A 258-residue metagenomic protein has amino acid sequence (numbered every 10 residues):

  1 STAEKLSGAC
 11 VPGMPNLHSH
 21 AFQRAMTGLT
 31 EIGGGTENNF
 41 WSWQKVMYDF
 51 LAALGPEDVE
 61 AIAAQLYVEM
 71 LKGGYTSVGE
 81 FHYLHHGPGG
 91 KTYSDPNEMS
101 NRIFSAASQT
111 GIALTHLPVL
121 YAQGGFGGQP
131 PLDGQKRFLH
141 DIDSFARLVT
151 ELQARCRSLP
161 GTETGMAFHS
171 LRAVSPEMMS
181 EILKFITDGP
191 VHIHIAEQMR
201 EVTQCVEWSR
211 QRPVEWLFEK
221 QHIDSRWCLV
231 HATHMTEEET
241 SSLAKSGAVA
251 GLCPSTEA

Functional and structural regions predicted by a protein language model:
S1-P12, L152: Histidine-rich, glycine-flanked metal-binding segment
P12-R24, P190-M199: Histidine-centered catalytic micro-motifs
H18, G74, V78, A107 (+5 more regions): Divalent metal-coordination and catalytic microenvironments
S19-G34, T115-G125: Short, solvent-exposed beta-strand-terminating loops
G28-A113, D143-L159: Alpha-helical scaffold segments that flank or form the walls of functional sites
Y75, I112, D188, G247-A248: A structural motif
H86-T233: Metal-coordinating catalytic core of metallo-dependent amide/deamination hydrolases
E219-A258: Active-site-adjacent C-terminal substructures of enzyme catalytic domains
